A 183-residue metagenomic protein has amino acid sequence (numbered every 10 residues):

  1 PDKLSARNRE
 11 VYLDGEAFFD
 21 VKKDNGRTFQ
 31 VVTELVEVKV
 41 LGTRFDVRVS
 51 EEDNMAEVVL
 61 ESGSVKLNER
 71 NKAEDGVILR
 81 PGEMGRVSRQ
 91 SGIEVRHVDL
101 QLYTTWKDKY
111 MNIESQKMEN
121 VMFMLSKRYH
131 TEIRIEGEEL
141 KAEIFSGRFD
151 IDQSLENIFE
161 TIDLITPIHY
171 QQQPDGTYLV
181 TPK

Functional and structural regions predicted by a protein language model:
P1-K183: A residue-level detector for the "anchor" residue at the start of short, highly conserved motifs
